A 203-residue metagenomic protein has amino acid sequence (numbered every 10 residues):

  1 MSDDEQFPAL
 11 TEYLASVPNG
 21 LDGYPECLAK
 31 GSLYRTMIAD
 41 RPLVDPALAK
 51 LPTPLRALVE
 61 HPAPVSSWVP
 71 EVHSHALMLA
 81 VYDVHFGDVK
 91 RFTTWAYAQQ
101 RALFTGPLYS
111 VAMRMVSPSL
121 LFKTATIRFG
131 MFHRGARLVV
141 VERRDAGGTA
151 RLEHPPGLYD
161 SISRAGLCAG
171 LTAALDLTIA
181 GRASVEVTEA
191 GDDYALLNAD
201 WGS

Functional and structural regions predicted by a protein language model:
S2-L108: N-terminal low-complexity or simple alpha-helical regulatory segments that function as activation/interaction modules
S2-P18, G23-E26, G130-A165, T172 (+1 more regions): Short terminal or interdomain "cap/linker" segment that borders an active site or interface and mediates
T11, T36, T53, T93-T94 (+6 more regions): Residue-identity detector for threonine
D40, C168-L171: Soluble, non-transmembrane catalytic domains of enzymes that act on hydrophobic metabolites at membranes
V59-G166: Amphipathic interaction/junction segments at domain boundaries or subunit interfaces
